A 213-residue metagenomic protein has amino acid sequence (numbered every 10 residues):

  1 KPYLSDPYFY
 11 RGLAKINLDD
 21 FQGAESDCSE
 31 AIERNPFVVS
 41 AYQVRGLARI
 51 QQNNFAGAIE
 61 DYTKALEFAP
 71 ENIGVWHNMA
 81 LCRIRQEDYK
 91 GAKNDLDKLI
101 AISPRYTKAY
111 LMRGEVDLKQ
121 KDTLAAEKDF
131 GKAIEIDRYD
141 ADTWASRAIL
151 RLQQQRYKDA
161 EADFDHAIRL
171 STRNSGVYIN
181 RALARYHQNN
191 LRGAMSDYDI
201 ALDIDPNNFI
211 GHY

Functional and structural regions predicted by a protein language model:
K1-Y213: Alpha-helical tetratricopeptide repeat
